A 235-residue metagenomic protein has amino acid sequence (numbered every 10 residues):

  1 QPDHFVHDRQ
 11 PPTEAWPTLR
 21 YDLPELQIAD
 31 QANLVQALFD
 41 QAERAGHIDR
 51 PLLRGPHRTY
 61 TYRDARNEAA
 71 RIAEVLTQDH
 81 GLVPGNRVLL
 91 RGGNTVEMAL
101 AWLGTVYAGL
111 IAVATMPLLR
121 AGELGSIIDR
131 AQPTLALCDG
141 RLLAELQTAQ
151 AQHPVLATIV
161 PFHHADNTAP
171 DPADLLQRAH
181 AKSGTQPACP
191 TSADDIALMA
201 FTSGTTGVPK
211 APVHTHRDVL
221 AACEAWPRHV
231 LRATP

Functional and structural regions predicted by a protein language model:
Q1-A32: Flexible, non-catalytic linker and terminal segments flanking ANL/adenylate-forming cores
Q1-D3, Y107-R178: Structural core segment of the AMP-binding/adenylate-forming
Q36-D64, N167: AMP-dependent adenylate-forming
L38-A42, A65, A69, V88 (+6 more regions): Adenylate-forming
H47, P161, D166-N167, A181-F201 (+2 more regions): Conserved pre-ATP/AMP-binding loop-to-beta segment of ANL
R58-Y60, V75-G122: Conserved AMP-binding/adenylate-forming
T61-R63, P190, A197-E224: Conserved AMP-binding A3 loop
N86, L90, V230-P235: Conserved AMP-binding loop of ANL adenylate-forming enzymes
